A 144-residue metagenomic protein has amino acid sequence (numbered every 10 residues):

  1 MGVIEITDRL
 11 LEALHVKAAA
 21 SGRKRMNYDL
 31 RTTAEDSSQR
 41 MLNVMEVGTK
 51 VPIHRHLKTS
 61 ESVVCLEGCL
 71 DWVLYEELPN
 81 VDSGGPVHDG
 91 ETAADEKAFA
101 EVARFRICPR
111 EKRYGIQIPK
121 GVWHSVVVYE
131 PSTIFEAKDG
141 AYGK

Functional and structural regions predicted by a protein language model:
M1-S38, P52, G85-A100, F105: A short, N-terminal "cap"/entry segment at the start of jelly-roll beta-barrel domains of the cupin/DSBH fold
S38-R40, T59-E61, R113, P131-S132: Short, surface-exposed beta-edge/turn micro-motifs
L42, S62, S125: Short, surface-exposed charged micro-motifs
L42-K58: Conserved short histidine dyad/triad with adjacent acidic residue
I53-H54, W72-V73, I116-I118, H124-Y129 (+1 more regions): Short beta-strand His + acidic residue motifs that chelate non-heme Fe in jelly-roll/DSBH and cupin folds
K58-N80, G84-T92: Glycine- and acidic-residue-biased ligand/ion/polar-headgroup-sensing regions
P79-N80, P86, E91-C108, W123-K144: Double-stranded beta-helix
